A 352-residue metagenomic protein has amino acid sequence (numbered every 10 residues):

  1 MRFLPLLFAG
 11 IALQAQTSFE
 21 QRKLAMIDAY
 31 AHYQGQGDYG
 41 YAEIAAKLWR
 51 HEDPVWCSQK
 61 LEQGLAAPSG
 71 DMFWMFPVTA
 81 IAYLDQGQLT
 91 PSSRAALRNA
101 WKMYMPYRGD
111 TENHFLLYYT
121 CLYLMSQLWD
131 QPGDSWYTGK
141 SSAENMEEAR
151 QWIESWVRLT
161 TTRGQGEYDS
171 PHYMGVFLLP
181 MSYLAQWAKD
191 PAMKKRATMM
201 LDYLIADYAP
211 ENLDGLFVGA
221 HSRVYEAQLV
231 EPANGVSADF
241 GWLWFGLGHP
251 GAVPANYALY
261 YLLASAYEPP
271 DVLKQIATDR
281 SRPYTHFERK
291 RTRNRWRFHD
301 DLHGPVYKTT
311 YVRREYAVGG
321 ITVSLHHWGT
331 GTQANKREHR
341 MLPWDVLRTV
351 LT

Functional and structural regions predicted by a protein language model:
P5-A15: Hydrophobic h-region of N-terminal signal peptides that target proteins for export in Gram-negative bacteria
A15-L117, W129-D130, K140-I153, L247-T352: Ser/Thr/Asn(+Pro)-rich, low-complexity disordered segments
S18, S135-S142, L159-T161, M174 (+3 more regions): Catalytic cores of extracellular degradative/oxidative enzymes
T111-E112, E167-M174: A glycine-rich, coil/turn loop motif that links secondary-structure elements
C121-L124, L128, W187, D214 (+1 more regions): Fungal eukaryote-biased detector of long internal structured cores
L122, G175-A188: Alpha-helical scaffold elements that line and support the substrate/ligand-binding pocket of soluble hydrolases
P132-Y137, L184-R196: Inter-helical turn/loop segments and adjacent helix faces that build the functional surface of alpha-helical bundle
S182, K195-Y260: Extended amphipathic alpha-helical segments with heptad-repeat/coiled-coil character used for oligomerization, fusion
